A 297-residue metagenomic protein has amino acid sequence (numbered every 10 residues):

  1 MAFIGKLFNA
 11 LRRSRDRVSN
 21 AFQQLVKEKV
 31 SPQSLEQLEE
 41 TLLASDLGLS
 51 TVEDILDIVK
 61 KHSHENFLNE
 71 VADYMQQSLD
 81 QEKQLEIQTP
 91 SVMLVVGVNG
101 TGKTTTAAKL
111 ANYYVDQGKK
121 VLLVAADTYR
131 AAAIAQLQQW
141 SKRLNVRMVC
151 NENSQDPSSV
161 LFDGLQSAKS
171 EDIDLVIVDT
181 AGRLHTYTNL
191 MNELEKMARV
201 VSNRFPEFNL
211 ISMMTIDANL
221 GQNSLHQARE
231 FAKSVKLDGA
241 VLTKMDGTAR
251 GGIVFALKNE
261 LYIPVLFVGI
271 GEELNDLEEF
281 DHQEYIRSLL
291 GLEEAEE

Functional and structural regions predicted by a protein language model:
M1-L11: Disorder-to-helix initiation segments
N9, R13-T128, A133-K169, I173-V178: Primarily NTPase-proximal linker/entry elements flanking Walker-type ATP/GTP-binding cores
V96-G97, D179, T215, G269: Short beta-strand segments
N112, G182, L220: Active-site proximal helix/loop that lines the substrate pocket of Rossmann-like NAD(P)-dependent oxidoreductase domains
A126-T128, T180, A218, K244: Generic detector of well-ordered alpha-helical packing
P157-E171, H185-L290, E294: Conserved catalytic-core segment of NTP-binding enzymes
V178-L184: Short, flexible active-site loops
